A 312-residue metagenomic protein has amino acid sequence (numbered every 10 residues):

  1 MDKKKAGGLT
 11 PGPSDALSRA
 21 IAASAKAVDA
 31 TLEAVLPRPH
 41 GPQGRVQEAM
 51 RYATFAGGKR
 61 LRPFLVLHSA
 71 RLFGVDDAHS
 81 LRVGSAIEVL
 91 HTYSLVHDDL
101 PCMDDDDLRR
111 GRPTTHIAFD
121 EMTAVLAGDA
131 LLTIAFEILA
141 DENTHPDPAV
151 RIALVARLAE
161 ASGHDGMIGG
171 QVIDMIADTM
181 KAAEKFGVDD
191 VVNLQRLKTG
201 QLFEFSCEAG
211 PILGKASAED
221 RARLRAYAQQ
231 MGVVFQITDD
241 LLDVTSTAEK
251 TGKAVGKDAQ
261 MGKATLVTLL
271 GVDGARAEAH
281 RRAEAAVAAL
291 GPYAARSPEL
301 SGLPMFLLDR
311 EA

Functional and structural regions predicted by a protein language model:
M1-L36: N-terminal amphipathic/basic leader segments beginning at the initiator methionine
K26-A27, L36, H40-A288, A295-L308: Mg2+-dependent prenyl diphosphate-binding active-site environment of isoprenoid biosynthetic enzymes
